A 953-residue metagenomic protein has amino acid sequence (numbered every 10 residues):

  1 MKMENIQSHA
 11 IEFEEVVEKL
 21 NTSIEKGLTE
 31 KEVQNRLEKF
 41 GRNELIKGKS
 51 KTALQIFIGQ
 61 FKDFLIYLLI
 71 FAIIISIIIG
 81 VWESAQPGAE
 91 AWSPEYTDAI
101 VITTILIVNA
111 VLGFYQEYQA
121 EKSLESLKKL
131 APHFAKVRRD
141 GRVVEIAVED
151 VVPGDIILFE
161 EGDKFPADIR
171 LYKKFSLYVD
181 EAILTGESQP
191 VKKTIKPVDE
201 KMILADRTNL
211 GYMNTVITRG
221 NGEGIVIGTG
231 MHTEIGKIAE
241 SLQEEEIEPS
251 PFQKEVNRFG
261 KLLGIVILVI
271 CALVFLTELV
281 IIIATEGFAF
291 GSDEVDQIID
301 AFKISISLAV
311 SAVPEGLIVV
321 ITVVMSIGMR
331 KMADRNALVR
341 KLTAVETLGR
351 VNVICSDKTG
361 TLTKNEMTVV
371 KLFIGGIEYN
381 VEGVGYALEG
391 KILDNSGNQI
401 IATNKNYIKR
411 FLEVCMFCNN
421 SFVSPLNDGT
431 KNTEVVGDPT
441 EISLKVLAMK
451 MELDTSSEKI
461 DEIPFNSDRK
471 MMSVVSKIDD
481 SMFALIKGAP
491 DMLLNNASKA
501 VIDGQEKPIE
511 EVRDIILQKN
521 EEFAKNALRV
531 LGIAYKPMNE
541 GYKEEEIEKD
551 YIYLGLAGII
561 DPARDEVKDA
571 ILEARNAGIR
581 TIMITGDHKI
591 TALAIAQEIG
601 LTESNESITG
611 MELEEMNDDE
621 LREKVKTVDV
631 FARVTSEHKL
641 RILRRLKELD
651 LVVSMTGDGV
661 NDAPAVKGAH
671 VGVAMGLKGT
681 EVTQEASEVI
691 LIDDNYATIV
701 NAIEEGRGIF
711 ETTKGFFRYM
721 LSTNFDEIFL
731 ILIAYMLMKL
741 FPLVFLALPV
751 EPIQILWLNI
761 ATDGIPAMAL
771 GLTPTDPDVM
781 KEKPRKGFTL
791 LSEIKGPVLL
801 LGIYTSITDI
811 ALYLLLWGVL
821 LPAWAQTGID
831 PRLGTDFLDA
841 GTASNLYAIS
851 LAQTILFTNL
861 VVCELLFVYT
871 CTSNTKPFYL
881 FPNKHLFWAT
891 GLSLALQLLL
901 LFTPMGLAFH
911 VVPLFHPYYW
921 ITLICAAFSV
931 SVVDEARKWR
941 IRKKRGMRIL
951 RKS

Functional and structural regions predicted by a protein language model:
M1-K783, F857, N874-S953: Conserved cytosolic headpiece of P-type ATPases
A91-S93, V295, K303-S307, T789-L791 (+1 more regions): Juxtamembrane membrane-interface segments at transmembrane-helix boundaries in membrane proteins
D726-E727, L800-D809, L860: Core segments of transmembrane alpha-helices that mediate helix-helix packing or line hydrophobic substrate/ligand
M736-E751, L815-A825, I829-L851: Helix-coil boundary and interhelical linker segments in multi-pass alpha-helical membrane proteins
L758-T762, S806, S850-V868: Generic alpha-helical transmembrane segments
P784-Y804, A843-I855: Membrane-water interface at loop-to-transmembrane-helix junctions
T805-L820, Q897-A908: Alpha-helical transmembrane segments and their membrane-interface junctions in multi-pass membrane proteins
C871: A C-terminal functional module that forms or caps the active site or interfaces directly with catalytic machinery
